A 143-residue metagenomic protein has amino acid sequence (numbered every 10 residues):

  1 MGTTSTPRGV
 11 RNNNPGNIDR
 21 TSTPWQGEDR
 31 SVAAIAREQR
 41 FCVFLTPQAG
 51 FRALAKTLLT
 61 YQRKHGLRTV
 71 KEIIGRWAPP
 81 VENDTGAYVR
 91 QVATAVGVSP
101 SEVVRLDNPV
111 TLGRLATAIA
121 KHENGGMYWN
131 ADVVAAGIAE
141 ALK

Functional and structural regions predicted by a protein language model:
M1-K143: Cell-wall polysaccharide-cleaving catalytic domain and substrate-binding groove, primarily in peptidoglycan/chitin
